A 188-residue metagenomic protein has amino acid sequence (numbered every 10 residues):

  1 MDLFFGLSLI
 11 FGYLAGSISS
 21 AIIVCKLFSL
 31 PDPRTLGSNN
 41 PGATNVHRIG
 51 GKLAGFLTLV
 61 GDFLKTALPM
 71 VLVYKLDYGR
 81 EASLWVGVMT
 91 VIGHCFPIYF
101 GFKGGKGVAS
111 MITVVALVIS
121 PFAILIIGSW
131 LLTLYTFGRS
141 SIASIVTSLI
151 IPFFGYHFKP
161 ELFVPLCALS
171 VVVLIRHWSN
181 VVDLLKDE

Functional and structural regions predicted by a protein language model:
F4, S8, G12, S17 (+13 more regions): Alpha-helical transmembrane segments in multi-pass membrane proteins
A21, M70-V71, Y135, P152-H157 (+1 more regions): Membrane-embedded alpha-helical segments of multi-pass transporters/permeases
A21-V24, G93-K103, W130-F137, H177-L184: C-terminal ends of transmembrane helices
I22-G55, W178-E188: Cytosolic, membrane-interface loops and tails of multi-pass inner-membrane proteins
P31-G42, F100-I112, R139-V146: Short, non-helical or kinked segments that cap or interrupt transmembrane helices
H47-G50, V73-L76, G93, V108-F137 (+1 more regions): Interfacial segments of multi-pass membrane proteins
A54-F56, S83, M111, A123 (+1 more regions): Alpha-helical transmembrane segments and their helix-entry boundary regions
I124, S140-T147, F158-V172: Loop-to-transmembrane alpha-helix initiation sites
